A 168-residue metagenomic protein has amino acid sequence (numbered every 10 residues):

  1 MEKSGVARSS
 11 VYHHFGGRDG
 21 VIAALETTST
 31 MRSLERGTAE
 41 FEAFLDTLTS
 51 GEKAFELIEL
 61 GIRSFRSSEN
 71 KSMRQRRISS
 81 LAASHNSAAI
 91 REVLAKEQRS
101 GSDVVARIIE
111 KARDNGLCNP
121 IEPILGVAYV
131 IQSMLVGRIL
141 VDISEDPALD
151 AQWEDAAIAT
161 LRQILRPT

Functional and structural regions predicted by a protein language model:
M1, L25-S29, S33, G37 (+1 more regions): Generic hydrophobic, amphipathic alpha-helix propensity
M1-L25: Helix-turn-helix
G16-G20, A24, L45, T49 (+4 more regions): Residues in soluble alpha-helical coiled-coils and helical-bundle/repeat scaffolds
A24, E35-S72, I124-I131, E154: Hydrophobic alpha-helical connector segments
L34-E35, S68-I78, A88-N115, G126 (+1 more regions): Amphipathic alpha-helical packing segments from all-alpha helical-bundle domains
L60-S68, Q75-N86, T160-I164: Helix-loop "lid/cap" segments that line or gate small-molecule binding pockets
R91-A95, R99, R113-L161: Hydrophobic/aromatic-rich alpha-helical bundle segments in the mid-to-C-terminal region
